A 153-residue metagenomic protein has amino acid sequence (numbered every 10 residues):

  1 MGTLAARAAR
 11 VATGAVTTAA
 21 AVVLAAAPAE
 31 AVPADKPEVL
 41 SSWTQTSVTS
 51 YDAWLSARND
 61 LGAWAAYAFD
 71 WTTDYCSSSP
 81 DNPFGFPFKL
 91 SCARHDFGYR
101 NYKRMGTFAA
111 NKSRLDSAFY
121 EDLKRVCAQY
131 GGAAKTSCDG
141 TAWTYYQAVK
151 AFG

Functional and structural regions predicted by a protein language model:
G2-G14, V23-G153: Extended terminal accessory/targeting regions
